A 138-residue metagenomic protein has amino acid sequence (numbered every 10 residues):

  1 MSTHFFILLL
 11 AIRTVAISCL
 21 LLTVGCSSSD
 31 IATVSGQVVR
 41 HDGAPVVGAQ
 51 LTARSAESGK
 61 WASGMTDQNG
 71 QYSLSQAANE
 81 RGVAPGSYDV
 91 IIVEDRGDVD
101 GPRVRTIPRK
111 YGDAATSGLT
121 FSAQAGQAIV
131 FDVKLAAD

Functional and structural regions predicted by a protein language model:
M1-V24: Sec-dependent bacterial lipoprotein signal peptides
C26-D138: Beta-strand-dominated extracellular/periplasmic modules and repeats in secreted or surface-exposed proteins
